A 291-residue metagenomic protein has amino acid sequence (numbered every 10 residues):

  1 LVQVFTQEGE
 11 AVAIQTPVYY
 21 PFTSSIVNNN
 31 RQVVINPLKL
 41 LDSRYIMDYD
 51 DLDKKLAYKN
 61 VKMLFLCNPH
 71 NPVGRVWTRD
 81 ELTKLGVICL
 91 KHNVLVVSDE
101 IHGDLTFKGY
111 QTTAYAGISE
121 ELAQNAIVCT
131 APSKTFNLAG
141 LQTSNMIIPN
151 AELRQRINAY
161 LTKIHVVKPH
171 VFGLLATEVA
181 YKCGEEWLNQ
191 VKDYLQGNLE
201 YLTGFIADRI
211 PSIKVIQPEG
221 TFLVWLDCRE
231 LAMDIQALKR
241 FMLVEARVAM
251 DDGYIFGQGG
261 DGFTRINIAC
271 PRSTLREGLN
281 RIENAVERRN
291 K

Functional and structural regions predicted by a protein language model:
L1-A11, A232: Phosphate-binding glycine-rich loop
V12-A13, I26, L64, N71 (+8 more regions): Generic structural signal for small/hydrophobic residues in well-ordered secondary structure, especially within
N29, K91-H92, A246, R289: Helix C-cap/helix->beta junction micro-motif
L38-Y110: Active-site phosphate-binding strand-loop segment of PLP-dependent enzymes
I118-R156: Active-site PLP attachment segment
Q155-L161, A180-T203, I235: Structural signature of PLP-dependent enzymes
V171, E178, Y194-T203, V215-C228 (+1 more regions): Conserved glycine-rich beta-strand-loop-beta hairpin in the small C-terminal domain of fold type I
A232, F241-M250, F256-K291: PLP-dependent enzyme catalytic core of the Aspartate aminotransferase-like
